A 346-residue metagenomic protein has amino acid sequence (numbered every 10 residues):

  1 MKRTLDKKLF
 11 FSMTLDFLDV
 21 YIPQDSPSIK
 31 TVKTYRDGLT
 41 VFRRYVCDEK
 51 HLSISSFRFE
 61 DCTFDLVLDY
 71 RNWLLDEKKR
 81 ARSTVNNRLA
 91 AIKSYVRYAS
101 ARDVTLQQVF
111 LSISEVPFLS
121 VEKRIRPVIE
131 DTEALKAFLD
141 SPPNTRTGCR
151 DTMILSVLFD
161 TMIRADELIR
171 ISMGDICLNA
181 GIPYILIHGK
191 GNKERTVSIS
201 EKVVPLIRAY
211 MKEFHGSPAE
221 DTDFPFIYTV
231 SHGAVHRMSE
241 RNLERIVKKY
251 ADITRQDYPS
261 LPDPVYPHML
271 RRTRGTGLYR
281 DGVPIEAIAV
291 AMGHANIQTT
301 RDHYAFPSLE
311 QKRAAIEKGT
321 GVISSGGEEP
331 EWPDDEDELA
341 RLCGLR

Functional and structural regions predicted by a protein language model:
M1-R346: Conserved catalytic core of the tyrosine transesterase superfamily
